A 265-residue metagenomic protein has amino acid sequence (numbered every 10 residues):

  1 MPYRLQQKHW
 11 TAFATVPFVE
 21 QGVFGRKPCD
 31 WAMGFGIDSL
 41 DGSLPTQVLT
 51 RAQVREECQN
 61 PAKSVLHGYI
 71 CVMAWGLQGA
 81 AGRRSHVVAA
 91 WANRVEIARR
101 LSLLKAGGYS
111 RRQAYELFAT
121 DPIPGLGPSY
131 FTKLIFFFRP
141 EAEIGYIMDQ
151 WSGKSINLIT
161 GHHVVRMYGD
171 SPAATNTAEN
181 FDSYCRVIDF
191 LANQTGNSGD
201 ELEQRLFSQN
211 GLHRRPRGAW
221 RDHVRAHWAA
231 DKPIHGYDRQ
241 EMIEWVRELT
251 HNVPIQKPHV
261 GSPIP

Functional and structural regions predicted by a protein language model:
M1-S43, R139-P265: C-terminal accessory module of base-excision DNA glycosylases/AP lyases that mediates lesion recognition and DNA
P28-G68: Generic detector of solvent-exposed, compositionally biased contiguous segments
S43-T50, G108-Q113, F181-Y184: Short acidic alpha-helix initiation/capping motifs at coil-to-helix transition points, especially at protein N-termini
R51-I123: Helix-hairpin-helix/helix-loop-helix acidic hairpins
L66-G82, K133-F137, D189, Q204-F207: Short, hydrophobic/amphipathic alpha-helical patches that form generic packing surfaces within helical domains
L104-G108, F138, I159: Alpha-helix boundary/capping residues
Y130: Residues in the helix-turn-helix
